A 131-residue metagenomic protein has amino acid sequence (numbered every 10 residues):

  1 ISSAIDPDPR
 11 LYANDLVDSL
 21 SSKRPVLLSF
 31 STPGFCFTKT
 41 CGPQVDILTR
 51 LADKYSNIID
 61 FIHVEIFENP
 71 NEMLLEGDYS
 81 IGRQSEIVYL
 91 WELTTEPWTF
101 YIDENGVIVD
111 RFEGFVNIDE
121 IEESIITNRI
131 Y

Functional and structural regions predicted by a protein language model:
I1-A4, Y131: Extracytoplasmic/periplasmic copper-protein system
S2, D8, D15-F37: Short active-site neighborhood of thiol/selenol oxidoreductases, capturing the structured segment around
P7-Y12, D78-G82: Short gly/ser/thr-rich secondary-structure transition/capping motifs
A13-N14, T38-Y55: Typically the conserved alpha-helix immediately C-terminal to a functionally engaged Cys/Sec in thioredoxin-like
R24, I58-I59: A generic structural signal for alpha->beta connector loops
S56, I62-E96, Y101-I108, E123-I130: Thioredoxin-like thiol-disulfide oxidoreductase module
F115-I118: A short acidic/small-residue loop/turn micro-motif
